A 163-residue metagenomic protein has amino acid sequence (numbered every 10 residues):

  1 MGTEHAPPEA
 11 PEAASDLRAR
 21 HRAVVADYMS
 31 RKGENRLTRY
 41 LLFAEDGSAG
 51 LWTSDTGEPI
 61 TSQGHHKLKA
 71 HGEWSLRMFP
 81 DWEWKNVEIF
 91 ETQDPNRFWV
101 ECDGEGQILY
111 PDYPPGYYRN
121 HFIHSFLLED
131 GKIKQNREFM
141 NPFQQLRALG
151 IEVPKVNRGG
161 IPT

Functional and structural regions predicted by a protein language model:
G2-L17, L76-T163: A beta-strand edge to alpha-helix "cap/lid" segment located at domain peripheries
E4-H21, I60-G72: Charged, low-complexity, helix/coiled-coil-prone segments
A10-G50, R77: Short acidic-aromatic low-complexity motifs
Y28-M29, E58, Q135: Short, flexible active-site loop motifs that bind/organize anionic cofactors or intermediates
L37-F98: A solvent-exposed, acidic/Ser-Thr-rich amphipathic alpha-helical stretch
